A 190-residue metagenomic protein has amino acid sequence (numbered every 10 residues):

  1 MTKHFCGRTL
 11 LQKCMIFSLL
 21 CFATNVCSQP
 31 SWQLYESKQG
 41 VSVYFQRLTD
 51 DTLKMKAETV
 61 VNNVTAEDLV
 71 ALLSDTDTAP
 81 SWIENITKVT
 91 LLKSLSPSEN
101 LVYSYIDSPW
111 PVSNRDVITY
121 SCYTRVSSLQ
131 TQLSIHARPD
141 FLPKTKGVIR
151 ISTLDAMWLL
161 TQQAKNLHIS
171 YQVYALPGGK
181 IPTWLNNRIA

Functional and structural regions predicted by a protein language model:
T2-M15: Bacterial N-terminal signal peptides that target proteins for export
A23-T24: N-terminal signal peptide c-region/cleavage motif recognized by signal peptidases
S28-A190: Eukaryotic helix-grip
